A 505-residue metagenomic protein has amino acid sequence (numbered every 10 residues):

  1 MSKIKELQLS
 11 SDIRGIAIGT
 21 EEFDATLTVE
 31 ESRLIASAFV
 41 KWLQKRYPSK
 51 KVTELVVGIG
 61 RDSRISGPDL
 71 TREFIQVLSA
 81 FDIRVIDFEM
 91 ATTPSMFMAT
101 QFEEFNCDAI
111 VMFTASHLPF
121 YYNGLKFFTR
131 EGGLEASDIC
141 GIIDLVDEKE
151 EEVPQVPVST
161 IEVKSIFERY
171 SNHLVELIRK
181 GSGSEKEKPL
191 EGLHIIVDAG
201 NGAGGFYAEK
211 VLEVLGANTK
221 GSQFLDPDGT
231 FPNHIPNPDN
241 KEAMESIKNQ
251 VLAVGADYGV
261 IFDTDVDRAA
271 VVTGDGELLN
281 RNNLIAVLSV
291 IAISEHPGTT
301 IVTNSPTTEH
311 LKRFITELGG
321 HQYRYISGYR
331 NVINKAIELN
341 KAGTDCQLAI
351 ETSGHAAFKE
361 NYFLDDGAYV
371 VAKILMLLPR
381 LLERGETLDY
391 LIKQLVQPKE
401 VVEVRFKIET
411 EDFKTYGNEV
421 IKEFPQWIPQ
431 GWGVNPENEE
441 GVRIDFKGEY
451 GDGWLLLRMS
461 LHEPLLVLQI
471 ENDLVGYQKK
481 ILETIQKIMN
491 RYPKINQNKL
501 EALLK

Functional and structural regions predicted by a protein language model:
M1-F74, A80-F81, T160-I195: An N-terminal, well-structured beta->alpha segment
K5-G19, A199, A203, L348-T352 (+1 more regions): Conserved phosphate/anionic-ligand binding catalytic regions in large, soluble enzymes, centered on
K41, K45-S49, T53-Y122, K210-V272: N-terminal small/polar loop signature for handling phosphorylated ligands or for N-terminal nucleophile
S79, F88-T93, D144-N172, E176 (+3 more regions): Proline/glycine-rich low-complexity loops and linkers
E104, Y121-V251: Gly/Ser/Thr-enriched, mixed-charge loops and adjacent short helices that form phosphate/oxyanion-binding elements
F120-D147, V272-L288, N361-A372: A short, gly/pro- and small-residue-rich
H296-K505: Phosphate-binding and adjacent anionic-ligand microenvironments
